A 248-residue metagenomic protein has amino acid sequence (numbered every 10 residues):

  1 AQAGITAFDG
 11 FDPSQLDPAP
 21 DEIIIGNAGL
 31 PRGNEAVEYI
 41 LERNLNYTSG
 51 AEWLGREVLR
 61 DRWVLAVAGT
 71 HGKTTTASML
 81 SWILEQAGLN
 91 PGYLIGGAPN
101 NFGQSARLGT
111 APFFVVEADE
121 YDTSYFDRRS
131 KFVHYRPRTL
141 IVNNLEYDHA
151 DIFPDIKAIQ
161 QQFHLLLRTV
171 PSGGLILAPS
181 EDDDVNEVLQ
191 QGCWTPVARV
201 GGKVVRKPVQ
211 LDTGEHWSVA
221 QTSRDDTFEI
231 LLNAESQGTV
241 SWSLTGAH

Functional and structural regions predicted by a protein language model:
Q2-D17: Glycine-rich, highly charged phosphate/nucleotide-binding loops
I5-F8, G26-N27, A36: Cofactor-cradling patches in redox/metallo enzymes
A7-F11, N46-T48, V200: Short acidic-hydrophobic, aromatic-tinged amphipathic segments that line or gate anion-handling sites
Q15-D21, A28-P196, L232: Phosphate-binding loop of NTP-binding sites
A19-N27, A118, R206-S218: Short, well-ordered secondary-structure micro-motifs within conserved domains or adaptor modules
W63, L231-W242: Glycine/charged-rich beta-loop-alpha catalytic/anionic-binding loops adjacent to active sites
H216-S236: Acidic-glycine-rich active-site phosphate/pyrophosphate-binding loop
D226-F228, W242-H248: Short glycine/threonine-rich catalytic loop with a Thr-x-Gly-x-Asp
